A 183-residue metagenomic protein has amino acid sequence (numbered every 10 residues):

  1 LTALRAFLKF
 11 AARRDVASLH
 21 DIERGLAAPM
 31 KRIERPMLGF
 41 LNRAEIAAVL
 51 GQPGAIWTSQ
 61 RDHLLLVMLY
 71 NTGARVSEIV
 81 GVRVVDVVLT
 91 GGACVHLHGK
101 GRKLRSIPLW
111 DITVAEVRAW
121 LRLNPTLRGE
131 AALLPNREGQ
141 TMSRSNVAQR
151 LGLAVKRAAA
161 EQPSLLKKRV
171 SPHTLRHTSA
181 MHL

Functional and structural regions predicted by a protein language model:
L1-L183: Conserved catalytic core of the tyrosine transesterase superfamily
